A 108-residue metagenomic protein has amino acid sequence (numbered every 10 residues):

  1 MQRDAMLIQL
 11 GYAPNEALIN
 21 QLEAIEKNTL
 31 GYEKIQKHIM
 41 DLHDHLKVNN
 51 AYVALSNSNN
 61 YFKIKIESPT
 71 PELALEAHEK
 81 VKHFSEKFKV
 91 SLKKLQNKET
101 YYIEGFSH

Functional and structural regions predicted by a protein language model:
M1-H108: Structured alpha/beta or helical-core interaction and ligand-binding surfaces enriched in interleaved
